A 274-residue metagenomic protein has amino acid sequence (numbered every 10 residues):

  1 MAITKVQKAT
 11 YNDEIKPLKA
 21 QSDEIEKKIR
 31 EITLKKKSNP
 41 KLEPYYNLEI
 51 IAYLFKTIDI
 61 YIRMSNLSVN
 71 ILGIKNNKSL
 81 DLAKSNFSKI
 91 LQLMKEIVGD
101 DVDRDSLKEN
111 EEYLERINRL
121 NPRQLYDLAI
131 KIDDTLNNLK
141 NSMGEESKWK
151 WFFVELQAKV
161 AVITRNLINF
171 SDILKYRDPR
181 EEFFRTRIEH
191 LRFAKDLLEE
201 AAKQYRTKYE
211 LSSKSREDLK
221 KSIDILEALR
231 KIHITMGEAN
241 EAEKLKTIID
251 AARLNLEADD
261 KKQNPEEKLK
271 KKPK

Functional and structural regions predicted by a protein language model:
M1-P40, N264-K271: Eukaryotic intrinsically disordered, low-complexity segments enriched for acidic and Ser/Thr/Pro residues that serve as
T4-Q7, Y11-E14, L18-Q21, P40 (+7 more regions): Inter-repeat boundary and helix-capping residues of tandem alpha-helical solenoids
T10, P17, E43, I62 (+6 more regions): Hydrophobic/aromatic side-chain positions at a characteristic register within alpha-helices of tetratricopeptide repeats
N12, P44-I71, S85-E210: Amphipathic alpha-helical repeat scaffolds of TPR domains
E26, T33, L80, F87 (+5 more regions): Inward-facing hydrophobic residues that define packing positions of alpha-helical scaffold repeats
V98-G99, I168, T235-L245, L254-K261: Boundary/linker segments of alpha-helical solenoid repeat arrays
R116-R123, L139, M143, A251-K274: Alpha-helical linker/edge segments of TPR/alpha-solenoid repeat scaffolds and analogous pre-/post-domain helices
K203-T247: Extended alpha-helical scaffolding segments
